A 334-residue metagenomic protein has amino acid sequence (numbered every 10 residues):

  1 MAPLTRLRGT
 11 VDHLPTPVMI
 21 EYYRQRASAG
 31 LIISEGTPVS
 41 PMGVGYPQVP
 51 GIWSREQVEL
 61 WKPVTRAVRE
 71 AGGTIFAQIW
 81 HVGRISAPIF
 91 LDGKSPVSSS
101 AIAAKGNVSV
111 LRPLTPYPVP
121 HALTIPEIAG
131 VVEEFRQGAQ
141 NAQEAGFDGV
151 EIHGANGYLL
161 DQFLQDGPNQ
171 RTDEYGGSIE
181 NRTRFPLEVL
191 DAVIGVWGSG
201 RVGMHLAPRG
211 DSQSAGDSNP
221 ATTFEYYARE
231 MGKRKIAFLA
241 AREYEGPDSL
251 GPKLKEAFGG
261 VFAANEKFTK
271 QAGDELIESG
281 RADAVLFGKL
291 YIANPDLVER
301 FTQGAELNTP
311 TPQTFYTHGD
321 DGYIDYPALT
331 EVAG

Functional and structural regions predicted by a protein language model:
A2-G334: Flavin-dependent oxidoreductase catalytic cores
